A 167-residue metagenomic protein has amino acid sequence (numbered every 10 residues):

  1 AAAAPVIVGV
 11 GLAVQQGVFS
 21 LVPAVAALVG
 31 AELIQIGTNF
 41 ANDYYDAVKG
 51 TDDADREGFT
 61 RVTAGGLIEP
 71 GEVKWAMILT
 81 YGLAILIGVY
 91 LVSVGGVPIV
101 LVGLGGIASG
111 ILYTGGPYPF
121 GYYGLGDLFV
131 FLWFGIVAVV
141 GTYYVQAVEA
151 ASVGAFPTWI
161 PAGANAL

Functional and structural regions predicted by a protein language model:
A1-L12, F134: The first (N-terminal) embedded transmembrane alpha-helix
V8, L12, Q16, I34-A41 (+3 more regions): Alpha-helical membrane-inserting segments
Q15, F19, Y44, V48 (+2 more regions): Membrane-interface elements of multi-pass transporters and channels
Q16-A41, V100-I111, G154-L167: Membrane-embedded alpha-helical segments that form the functional core of polytopic membrane enzymes, especially those
G30, I34-Y45, T63, K74-L79: Early transmembrane hairpin module of multi-pass membrane proteins
Y44-I68: Cytosolic, membrane-interface loops and tails of multi-pass inner-membrane proteins
R61, G65-E149: Intramembrane alpha-helical segments
